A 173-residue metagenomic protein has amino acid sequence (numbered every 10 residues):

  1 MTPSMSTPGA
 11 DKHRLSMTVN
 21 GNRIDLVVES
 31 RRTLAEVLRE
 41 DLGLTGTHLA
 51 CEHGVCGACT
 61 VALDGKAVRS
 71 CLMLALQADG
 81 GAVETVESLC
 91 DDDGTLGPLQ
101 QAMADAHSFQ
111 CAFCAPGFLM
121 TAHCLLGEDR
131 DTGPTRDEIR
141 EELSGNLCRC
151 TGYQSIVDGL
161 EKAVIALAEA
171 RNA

Functional and structural regions predicted by a protein language model:
M1-A173: Signature of N-terminal electron-transfer/Fe-S-associated modules in redox systems
